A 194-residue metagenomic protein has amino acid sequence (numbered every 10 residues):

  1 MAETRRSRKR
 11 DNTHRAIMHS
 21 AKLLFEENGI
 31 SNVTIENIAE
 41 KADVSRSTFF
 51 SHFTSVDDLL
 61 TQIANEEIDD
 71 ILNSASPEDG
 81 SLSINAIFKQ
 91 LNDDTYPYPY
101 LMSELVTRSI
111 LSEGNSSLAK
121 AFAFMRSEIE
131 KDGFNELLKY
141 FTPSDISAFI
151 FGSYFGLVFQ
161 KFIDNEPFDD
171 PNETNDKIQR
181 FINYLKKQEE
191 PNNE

Functional and structural regions predicted by a protein language model:
M1, S127-K131, I163-E194: C-terminal peripheral helix-coil segments that are non-catalytic and often amphipathic
M1-N28, N32-K41, D58: Basic, helix-initiating cap at the start of DNA-binding domains
T34, Y100-L105, L138, E166 (+2 more regions): Short, hydrophobic secondary-structure boundary micro-motifs
A42-F53: Short hydrophobic/aromatic patch on the recognition helix
F53, D57-E67, G114-S117, A121: Alpha-helical DNA-contacting segments of helix-turn-helix folds
Q62, N73-P99, I150: Hydrophobic alpha-helical connector segments
K89-S116, F159-I163: Amphipathic alpha-helical segments used for helix-helix packing
L111-F151, N172-Q179: Amphipathic alpha-helical packing segments from all-alpha helical-bundle domains
